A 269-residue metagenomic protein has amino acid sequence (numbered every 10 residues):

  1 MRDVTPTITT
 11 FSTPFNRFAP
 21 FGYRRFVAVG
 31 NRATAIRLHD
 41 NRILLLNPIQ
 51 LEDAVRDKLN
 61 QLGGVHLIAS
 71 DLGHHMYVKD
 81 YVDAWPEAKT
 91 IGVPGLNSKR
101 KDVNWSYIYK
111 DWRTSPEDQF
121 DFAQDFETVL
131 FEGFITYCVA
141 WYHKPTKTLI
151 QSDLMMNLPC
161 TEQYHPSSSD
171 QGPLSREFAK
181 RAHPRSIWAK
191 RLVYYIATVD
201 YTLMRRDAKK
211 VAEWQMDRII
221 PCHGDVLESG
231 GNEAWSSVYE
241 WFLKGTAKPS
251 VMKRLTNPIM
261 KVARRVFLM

Functional and structural regions predicted by a protein language model:
M1-H39: Zn-dependent metallo-beta-lactamase
M1-R2, L46-Q61: A glycine-rich beta-to-alpha transition motif near the start of alpha/beta enzyme domains, typified by
R2-D3, I91-C138, K144, V199 (+1 more regions): Metallo-beta-lactamase
P6-F11, L44-L45, F134-K248, L255-M269: Metallo-beta-lactamase
T13-F15, P48-Q50, L72, G95-L96 (+2 more regions): Active-site metal-binding loops of divalent metal-dependent hydrolases
F15, I49-E52, D71-H74, E132-T136 (+1 more regions): Short beta->alpha connector loops
P20-R25, I43-I49, L67-S70, D125-F131 (+1 more regions): Short, flexible loop segments at the rims of nucleotide/cofactor-binding pockets, characterized by
R56-F120: Active-site HxH/HxHxD metal-binding segment of metal-dependent hydrolases
